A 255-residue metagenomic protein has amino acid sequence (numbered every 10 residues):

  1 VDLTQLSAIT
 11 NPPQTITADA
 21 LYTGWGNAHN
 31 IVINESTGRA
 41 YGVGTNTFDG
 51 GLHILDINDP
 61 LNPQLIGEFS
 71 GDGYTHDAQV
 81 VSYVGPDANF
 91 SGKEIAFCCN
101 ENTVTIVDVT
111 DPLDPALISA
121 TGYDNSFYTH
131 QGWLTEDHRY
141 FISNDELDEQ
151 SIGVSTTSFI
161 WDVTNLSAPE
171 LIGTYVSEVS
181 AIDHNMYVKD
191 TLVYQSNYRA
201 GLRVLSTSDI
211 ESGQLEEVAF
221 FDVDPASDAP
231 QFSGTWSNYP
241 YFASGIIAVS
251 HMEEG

Functional and structural regions predicted by a protein language model:
V1-G255: Feature marking well-ordered beta-strand scaffolds used for ligand recognition
